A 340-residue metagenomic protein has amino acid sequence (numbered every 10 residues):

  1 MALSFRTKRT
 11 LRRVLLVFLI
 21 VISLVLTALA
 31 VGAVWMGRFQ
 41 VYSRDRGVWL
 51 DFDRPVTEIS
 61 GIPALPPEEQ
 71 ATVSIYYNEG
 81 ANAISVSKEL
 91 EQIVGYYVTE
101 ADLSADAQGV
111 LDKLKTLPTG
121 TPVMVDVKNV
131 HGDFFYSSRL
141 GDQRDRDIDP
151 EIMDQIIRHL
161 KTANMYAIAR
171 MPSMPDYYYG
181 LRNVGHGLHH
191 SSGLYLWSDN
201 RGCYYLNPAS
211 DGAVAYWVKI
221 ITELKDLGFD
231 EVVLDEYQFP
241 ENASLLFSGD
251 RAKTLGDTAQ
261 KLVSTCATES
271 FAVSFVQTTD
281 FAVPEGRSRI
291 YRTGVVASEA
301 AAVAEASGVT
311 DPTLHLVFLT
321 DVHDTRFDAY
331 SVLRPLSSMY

Functional and structural regions predicted by a protein language model:
M1-V14: N-terminal Lys/Arg-rich, disordered targeting/topogenic segments
L16-A33: Hydrophobic membrane-insertion alpha-helices, especially the h-region of bacterial N-terminal signal peptides
W35-D45, R287-Y340: Substrate-binding cleft of secreted/luminal carbohydrate-active enzymes
I75-E79, N129-P172, N242-S270: Aromatic-lined substrate-binding rim segments of carbohydrate-active enzymes
I84-A101, M174-T222: Active-site-adjacent "subsite" loops/lids of carbohydrate-active enzymes
Y97, Y166-D176, V233-D235, A252-G294 (+1 more regions): Aromatic-lined carbohydrate-recognition surfaces of secreted/lumenal glycan-active proteins
D106-F134, E223-V232, S288-I290: Catalytic domains of carbohydrate-active enzymes, especially glycoside hydrolases
P122-M124, I148, I152-W197: Glycine-rich, aromatic-flanked loop segments that form ligand/cofactor-binding clefts across common enzyme folds
